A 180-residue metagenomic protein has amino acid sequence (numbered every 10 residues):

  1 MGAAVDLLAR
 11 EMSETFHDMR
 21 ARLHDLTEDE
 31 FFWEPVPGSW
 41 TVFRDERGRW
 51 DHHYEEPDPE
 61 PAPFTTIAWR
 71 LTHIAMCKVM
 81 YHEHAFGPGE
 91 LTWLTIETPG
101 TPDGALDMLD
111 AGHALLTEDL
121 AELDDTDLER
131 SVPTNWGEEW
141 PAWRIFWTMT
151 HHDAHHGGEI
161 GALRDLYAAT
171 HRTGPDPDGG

Functional and structural regions predicted by a protein language model:
G2-T95, P133-G180: Short, contiguous alpha-helical
E97-R130, W143-A154: Acidic/histidine-rich alpha-helical segments that form the ligand environment of transition-metal centers
